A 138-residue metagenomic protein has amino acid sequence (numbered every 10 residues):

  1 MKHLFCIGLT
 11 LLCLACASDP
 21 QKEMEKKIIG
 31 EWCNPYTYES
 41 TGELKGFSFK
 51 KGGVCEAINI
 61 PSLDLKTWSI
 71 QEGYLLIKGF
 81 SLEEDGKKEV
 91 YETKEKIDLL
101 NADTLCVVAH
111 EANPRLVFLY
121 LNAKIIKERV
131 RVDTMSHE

Functional and structural regions predicted by a protein language model:
L4-L14: Sec-dependent N-terminal signal peptides
C16-E138: Lipid interaction determinants
